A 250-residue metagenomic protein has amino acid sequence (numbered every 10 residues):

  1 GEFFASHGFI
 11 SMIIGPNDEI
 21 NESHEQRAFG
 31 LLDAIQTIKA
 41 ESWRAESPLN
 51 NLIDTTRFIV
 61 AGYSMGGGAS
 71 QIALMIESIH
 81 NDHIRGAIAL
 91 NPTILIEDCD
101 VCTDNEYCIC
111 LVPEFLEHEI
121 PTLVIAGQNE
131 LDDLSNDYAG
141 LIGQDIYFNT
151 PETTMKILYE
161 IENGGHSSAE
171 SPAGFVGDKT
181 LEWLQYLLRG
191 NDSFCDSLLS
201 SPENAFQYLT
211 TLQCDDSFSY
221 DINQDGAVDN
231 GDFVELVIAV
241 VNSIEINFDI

Functional and structural regions predicted by a protein language model:
G1-I14: Short amphipathic alpha-helix adjacent to the substrate-entry channel of hydrolases
S6, Q26-T37, G68-I72, F175 (+2 more regions): Extracytoplasmic/secreted proteins, especially bacterial periplasmic and envelope-associated proteins
F9, P16-D18, P92, N163: Active-site loop/turn elements of alpha/beta-hydrolase fold enzymes, especially the short glycine-/histidine-rich
S23-G68, I76: Gly/Ser-rich "nucleophile elbow"/oxyanion-hole loop immediately N-terminal to the catalytic nucleophile in hydrolases
A73-I84: Conserved hydrolase catalytic core segment
D82-A169: The feature captures the conserved acid-bearing segment of alpha/beta-hydrolase catalytic domains
T153-T154, E162-S217: Alpha/beta-hydrolase-fold serine-hydrolase catalytic core, especially in secreted/extracellular enzymes
C214-I250: Cellulosome-associated attachment modules in secreted, modular CAZymes
